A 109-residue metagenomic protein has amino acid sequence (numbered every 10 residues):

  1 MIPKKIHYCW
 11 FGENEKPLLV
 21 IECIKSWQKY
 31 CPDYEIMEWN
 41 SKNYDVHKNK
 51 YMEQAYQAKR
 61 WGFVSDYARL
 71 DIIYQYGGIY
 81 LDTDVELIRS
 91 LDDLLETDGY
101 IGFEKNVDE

Functional and structural regions predicted by a protein language model:
M1-N49: N-terminal anchoring/stem segment of glycosyltransferases
E13-V20, A58-D66, E109: Aromatic-acidic/polar surface patches that form glycan- and anion
K16, K48-K50, R60, R69 (+1 more regions): Arginine residue identity/basic-tract feature
C23-K25, E53, T97-D98, E104: General N-terminal targeting signals
Q28, Q54-Q57, Q75: Residue-identity detector for glutamine
E35, V46-F63, L94: An acidic/histidine-cluster motif and surrounding catalytic segment that typifies divalent-metal-assisted enzyme active
G62-D108: GT-A fold catalytic core of metal-dependent nucleotide-sugar glycosyltransferases, centered on the diacidic
